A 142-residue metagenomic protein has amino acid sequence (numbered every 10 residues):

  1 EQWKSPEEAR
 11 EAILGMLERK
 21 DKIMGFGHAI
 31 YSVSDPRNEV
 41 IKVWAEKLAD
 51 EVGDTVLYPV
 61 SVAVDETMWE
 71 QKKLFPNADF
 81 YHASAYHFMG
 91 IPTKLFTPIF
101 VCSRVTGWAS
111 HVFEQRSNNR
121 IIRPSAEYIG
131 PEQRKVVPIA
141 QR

Functional and structural regions predicted by a protein language model:
E1-R142: Non-transmembrane, aqueous-exposed alpha-helical and coiled segments at domain scale
